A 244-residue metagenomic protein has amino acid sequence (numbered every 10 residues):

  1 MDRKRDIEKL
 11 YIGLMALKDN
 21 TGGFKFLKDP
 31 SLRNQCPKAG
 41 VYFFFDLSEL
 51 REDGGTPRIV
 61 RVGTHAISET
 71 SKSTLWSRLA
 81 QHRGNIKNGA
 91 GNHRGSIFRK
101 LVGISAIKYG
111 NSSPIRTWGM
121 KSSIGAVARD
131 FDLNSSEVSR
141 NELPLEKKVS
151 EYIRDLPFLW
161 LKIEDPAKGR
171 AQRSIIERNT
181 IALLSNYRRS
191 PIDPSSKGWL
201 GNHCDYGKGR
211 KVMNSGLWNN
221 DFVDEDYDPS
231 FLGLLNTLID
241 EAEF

Functional and structural regions predicted by a protein language model:
M1-F244: GIY-YIG nuclease catalytic motif and its immediate N-terminal context
